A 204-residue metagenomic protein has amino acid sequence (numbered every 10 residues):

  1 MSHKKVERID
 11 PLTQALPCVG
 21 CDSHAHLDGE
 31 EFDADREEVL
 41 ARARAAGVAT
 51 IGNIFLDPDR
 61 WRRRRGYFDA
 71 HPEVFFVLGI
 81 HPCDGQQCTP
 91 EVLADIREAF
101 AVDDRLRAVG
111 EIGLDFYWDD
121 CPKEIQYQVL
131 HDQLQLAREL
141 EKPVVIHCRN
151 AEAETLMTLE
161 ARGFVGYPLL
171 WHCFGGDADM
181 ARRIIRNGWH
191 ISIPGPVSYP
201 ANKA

Functional and structural regions predicted by a protein language model:
M1-A204: Mid-domain alpha/beta scaffold segments of enzyme catalytic cores
